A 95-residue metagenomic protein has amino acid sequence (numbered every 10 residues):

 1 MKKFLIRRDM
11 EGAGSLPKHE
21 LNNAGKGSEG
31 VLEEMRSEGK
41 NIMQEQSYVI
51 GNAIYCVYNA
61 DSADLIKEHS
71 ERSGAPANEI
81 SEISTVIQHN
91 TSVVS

Functional and structural regions predicted by a protein language model:
M1-R36, M43, Q88-S95: Short S/T/G/P-rich N-terminal loop/turn motif that feeds into the first structured element of a domain
I6-R8, Q44-L65, H69: Short, well-ordered beta-strand segments in beta-rich or mixed alpha/beta enzyme and ligand-binding folds
E11, V49, E82-T85: Residues that form or immediately flank small-molecule/cofactor binding pockets and catalytic motifs
R36-E38, G74: Short, structurally constrained coil/turn elements that cap an alpha-helix or connect an alpha-helix to the following
K40-Q46, E79: A short linear hydrophobic-aromatic micro-motif
N59-V86: An amphipathic, aromatic/His-enriched active-site/gating alpha helix that lines ligand/cofactor pockets
